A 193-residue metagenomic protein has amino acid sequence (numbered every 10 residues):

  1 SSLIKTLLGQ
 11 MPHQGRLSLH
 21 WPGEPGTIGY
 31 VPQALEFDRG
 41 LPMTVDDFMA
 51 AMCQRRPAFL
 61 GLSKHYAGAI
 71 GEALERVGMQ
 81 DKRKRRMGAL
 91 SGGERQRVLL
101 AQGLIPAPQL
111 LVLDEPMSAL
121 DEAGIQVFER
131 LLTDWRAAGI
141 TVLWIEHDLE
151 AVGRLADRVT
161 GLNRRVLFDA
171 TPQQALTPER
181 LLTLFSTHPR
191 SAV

Functional and structural regions predicted by a protein language model:
K64-K82: Conserved ABC ATPase "signature" region
R86-L90: Conserved ABC ATPase signature
L111-E115: Catalytic Walker B motif of ABC-type/P-loop ATPase nucleotide-binding domains
E122-G124: Helix N-cap at the start of a conserved alpha-helix in ABC-type nucleotide-binding domains
E146-H147: H-loop/switch region of ABC-family ATPase nucleotide-binding domains
V152-R154: A short, surface-exposed alpha-helical micro-motif characterized by mixed small hydrophobic and charged/polar residues
V159-P172: H-loop (His-switch) and adjacent beta-strand-loop-beta switch element of ABC-type ATPase nucleotide-binding domains
